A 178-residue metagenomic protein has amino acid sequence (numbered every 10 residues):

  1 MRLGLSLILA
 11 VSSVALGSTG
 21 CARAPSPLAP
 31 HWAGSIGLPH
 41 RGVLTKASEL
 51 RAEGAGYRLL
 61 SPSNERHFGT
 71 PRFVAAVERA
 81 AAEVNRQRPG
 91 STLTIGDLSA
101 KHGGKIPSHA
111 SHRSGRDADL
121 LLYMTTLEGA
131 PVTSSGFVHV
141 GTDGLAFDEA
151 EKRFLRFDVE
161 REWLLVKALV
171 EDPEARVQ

Functional and structural regions predicted by a protein language model:
M1-G4: Positively charged n-region of N-terminal signal peptides that target proteins for export
S6-A15: Bacterial N-terminal signal peptides
L28, L127-Q178: Catalytic cores and adjacent binding grooves of peptidoglycan-active enzymes
W32-I95, F157-V166, V170-V177: Active-site acidic/histidine clusters and adjacent loop/turn architecture that either coordinate catalytic ions
R88-L93, R113-D119: Extracytoplasmic
L98-K101, Y123-L127: Solvent-exposed coil/turn segments that connect beta secondary-structure elements in extracytoplasmic/periplasmic
H102-G115: Charged, often glycine-rich, active-site loop that binds/positions anionic groups
